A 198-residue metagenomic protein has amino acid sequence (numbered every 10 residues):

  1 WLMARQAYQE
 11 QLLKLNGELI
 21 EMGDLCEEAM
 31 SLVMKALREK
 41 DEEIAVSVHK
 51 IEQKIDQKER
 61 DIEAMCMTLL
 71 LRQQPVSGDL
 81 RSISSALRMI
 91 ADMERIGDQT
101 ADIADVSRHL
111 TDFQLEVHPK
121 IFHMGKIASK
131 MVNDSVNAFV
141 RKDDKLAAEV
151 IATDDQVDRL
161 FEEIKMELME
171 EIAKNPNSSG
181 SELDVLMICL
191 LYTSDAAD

Functional and structural regions predicted by a protein language model:
M3-E21, E27-Q57, A64-R81, L110-H123 (+1 more regions): Cytosolic regulatory modules rich in charged/polar residues
A29-M30, I62, T100-I103: Long, well-ordered alpha-helical segments
S85, V106: Active-site-adjacent structural patch at catalytic or cofactor/ligand-binding sites
L87-R88, M187: Alpha-helical coiled-coil/heptad-repeat oligomerization segments
A91-D102: Ordered, amphipathic secondary-structure segments that act as subunit-interaction surfaces in large macromolecular
Y192-D198: Conserved small/polar residues in nucleotide/adenosyl-binding loops
